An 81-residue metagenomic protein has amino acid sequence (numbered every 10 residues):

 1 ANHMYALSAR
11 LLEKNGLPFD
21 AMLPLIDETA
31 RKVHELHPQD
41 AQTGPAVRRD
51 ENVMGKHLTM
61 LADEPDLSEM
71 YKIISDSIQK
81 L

Functional and structural regions predicted by a protein language model:
A1-L23: Anionic-ligand binding region
D20-L81: NAD(P)-dependent Rossmann-like dehydrogenase/reductase catalytic/cofactor-binding core
